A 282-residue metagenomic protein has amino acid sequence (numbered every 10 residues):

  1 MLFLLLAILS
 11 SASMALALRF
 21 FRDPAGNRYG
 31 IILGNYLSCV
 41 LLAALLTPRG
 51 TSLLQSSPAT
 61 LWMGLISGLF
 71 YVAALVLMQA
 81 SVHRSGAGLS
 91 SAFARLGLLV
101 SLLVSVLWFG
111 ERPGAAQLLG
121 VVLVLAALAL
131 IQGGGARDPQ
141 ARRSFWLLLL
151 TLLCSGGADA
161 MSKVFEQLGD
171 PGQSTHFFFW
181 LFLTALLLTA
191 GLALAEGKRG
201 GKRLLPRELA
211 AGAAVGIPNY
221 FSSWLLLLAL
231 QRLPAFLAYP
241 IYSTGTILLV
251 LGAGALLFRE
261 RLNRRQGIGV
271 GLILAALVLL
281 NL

Functional and structural regions predicted by a protein language model:
M1-F3, T47-A59, V104-Q117, Q167-Q173 (+2 more regions): Helix-coil boundary and interhelical linker segments in multi-pass alpha-helical membrane proteins
M1-L5, L99-L153, A158-K163, R265-L282: Juxtamembrane helix-loop boundary signature in multi-pass membrane transporters
M1-L65, L75-R84, G135-L147, L183-R232 (+1 more regions): Membrane-interface interhelical linkers
L2, F20, G30, L89 (+4 more regions): Residue-level recognition of membrane-helix boundary sites in multi-pass small-molecule transporters
L5-L9, L33-L37, L65-L69, A73 (+10 more regions): Residue-level signature of the transmembrane alpha-helical core of multi-pass small-molecule transporters
A12, A44, G68, V72-V76 (+9 more regions): Hydrophobic/small/kink-forming positions within alpha-helical transmembrane segments of polytopic membrane proteins
R19, Q79, S105-V106, K163 (+2 more regions): Small-residue-mediated transmembrane helix hinge/kink sites in multi-pass secondary transporters
I66, F70, V82-R112, Q117-L125 (+4 more regions): Specific alpha-helical transmembrane segments that line the substrate/conduction pathway and gating interfaces
